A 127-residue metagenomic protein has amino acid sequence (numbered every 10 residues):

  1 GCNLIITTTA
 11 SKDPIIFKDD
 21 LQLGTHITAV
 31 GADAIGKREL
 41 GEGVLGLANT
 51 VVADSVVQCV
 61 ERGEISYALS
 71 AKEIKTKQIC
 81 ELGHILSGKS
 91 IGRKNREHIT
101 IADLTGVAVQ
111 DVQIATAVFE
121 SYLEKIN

Functional and structural regions predicted by a protein language model:
G1-C2, A48: An anion/phosphate-binding loop that grips the pyrophosphate of nucleotide cofactors and donors
N3, T9-S11, G31-A32, V56: Short glycine-/small-residue-rich Rossmann-like dinucleotide-binding loops
L4, A10-H26, R38-E42: Rossmann-fold NAD(P) dinucleotide-binding segment
T7, T28-A29, A102: Short catalytic-loop micro-motif centered on adjacent basic/acidic residues
H26-T28, V52: Structural detector of well-ordered beta-strand residues that form the stable sheet scaffold of enzyme domains
A34-N127: Adenosine-phosphate binding glycine-rich loop
